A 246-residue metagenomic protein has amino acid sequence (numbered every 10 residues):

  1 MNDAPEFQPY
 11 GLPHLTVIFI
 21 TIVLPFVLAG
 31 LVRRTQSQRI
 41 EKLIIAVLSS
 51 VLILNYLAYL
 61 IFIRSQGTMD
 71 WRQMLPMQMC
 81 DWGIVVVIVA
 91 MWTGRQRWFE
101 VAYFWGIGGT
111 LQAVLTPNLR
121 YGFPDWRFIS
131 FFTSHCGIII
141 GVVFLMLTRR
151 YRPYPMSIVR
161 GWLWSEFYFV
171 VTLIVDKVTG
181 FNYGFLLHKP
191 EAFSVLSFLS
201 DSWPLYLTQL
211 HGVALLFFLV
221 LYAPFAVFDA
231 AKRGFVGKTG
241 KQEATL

Functional and structural regions predicted by a protein language model:
A4-I22, G161-L163, F167, T179-F218: Membrane-interface transmembrane-helix boundary segments in multi-pass integral membrane proteins
H14-I20, G67-C80, E100-Y103: Structural signature of hydrophobic alpha-helical transmembrane segments
V17-A29, D81-W92, C136-T148, Q209-F225: Hydrophobic cores of alpha-helical transmembrane segments in multi-pass inner/ER membrane proteins, independent
V32-I45, W92-W98, R149-I158: Membrane-interface helix-boundary motifs at transmembrane edges
E41-V47, M74-Q78, F99-I107, F131: Cytoplasmic-side transmembrane-helix entry/capping segments in multi-pass membrane proteins
V51-I61, G106-N118, S165-I174: Aromatic-anchored segments of alpha-helical transmembrane domains
R64-W71, W92-R97, P117-I129: Membrane-interface helix caps and helix-loop-helix hairpins in membrane proteins
L115-Y168: A contiguous pocket-lining binding segment that forms or flanks enzyme active sites
